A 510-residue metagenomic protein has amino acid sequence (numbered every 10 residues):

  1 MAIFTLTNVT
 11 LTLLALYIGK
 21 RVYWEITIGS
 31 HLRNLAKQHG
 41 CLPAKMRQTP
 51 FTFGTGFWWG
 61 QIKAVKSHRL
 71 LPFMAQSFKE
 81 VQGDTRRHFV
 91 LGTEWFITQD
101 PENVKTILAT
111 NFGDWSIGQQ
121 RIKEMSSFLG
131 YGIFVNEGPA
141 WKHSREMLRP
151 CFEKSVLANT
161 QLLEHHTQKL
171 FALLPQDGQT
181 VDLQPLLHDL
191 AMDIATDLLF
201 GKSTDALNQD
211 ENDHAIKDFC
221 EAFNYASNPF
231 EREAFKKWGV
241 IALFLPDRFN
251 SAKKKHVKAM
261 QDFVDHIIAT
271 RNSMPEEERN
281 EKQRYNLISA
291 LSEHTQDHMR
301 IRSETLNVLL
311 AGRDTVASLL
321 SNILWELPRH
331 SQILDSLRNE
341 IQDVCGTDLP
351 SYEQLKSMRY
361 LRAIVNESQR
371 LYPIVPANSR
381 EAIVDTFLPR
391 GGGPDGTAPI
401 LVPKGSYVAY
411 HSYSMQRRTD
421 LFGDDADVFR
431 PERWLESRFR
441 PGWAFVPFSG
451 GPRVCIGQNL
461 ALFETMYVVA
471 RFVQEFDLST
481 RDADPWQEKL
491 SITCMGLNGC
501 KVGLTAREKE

Functional and structural regions predicted by a protein language model:
A2-F4, M495-E510: C-terminal helix/juxtamembrane-tail motif
A2-H143, L157-L173, L190, H256-A259 (+3 more regions): N-terminal membrane-proximal hinge/A-helix region immediately C-terminal to the signal-anchor transmembrane segment
I117-K123, A158-L320, S336: Cytochrome P450 heme-thiolate monooxygenase catalytic core
Q176, T204, P328-I333, P441 (+2 more regions): Cytochrome P450 heme-binding "Cys pocket" and the immediately downstream C-terminal segment
H214-A222, N280-Q283, L287, E326-A377 (+5 more regions): Cytochrome P450 I-helix active-site segment
T315-P328, V468: Short, small-residue alpha-helix embedded
P373, G396, K404, A409-R438: Conserved cytochrome P450 K-helix/beta-meander segment immediately N-terminal to the heme-binding cysteine loop
